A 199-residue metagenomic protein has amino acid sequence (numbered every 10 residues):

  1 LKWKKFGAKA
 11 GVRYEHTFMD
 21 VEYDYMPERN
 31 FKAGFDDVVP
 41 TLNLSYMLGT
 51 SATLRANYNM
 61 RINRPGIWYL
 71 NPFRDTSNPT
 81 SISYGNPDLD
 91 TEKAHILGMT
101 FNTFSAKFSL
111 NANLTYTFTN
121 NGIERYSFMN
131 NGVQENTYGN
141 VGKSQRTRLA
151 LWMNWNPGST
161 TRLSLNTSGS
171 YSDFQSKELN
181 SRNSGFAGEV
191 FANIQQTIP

Functional and structural regions predicted by a protein language model:
L1-R29, F35-T41, S45, T160-G169 (+1 more regions): Surface-exposed extracellular loop regions of Gram-negative outer-membrane beta-barrel proteins
L1-W3, L42-Y46, M99-T103, L114 (+2 more regions): Residues on the lipid-exposed face of transmembrane beta-strands in outer-membrane beta-barrel proteins
W3-F6, M47-S51, A94, F104-F108 (+3 more regions): Outer-membrane beta-barrel channels and translocator barrels
W3-K5, Y14-D20, Y58-R64, F73 (+3 more regions): Transmembrane beta-strands of outer-membrane beta-barrel pores
G7-K9, N43, M47, T53-N57 (+5 more regions): Membrane-spanning beta-strand positions in outer-membrane beta-barrel proteins
F18, T50-H95, Y116-G139: Surface-exposed extracellular loop regions of Gram-negative outer-membrane beta-barrel proteins, predominantly
E22-E28, D37, N78-G85, A94 (+3 more regions): Extracytoplasmic loops and strand-loop junctions of Gram-negative outer membrane beta-barrel proteins
D90, S105, S109-F191: Outer membrane beta-barrel strand-and-loop segments of large Gram-negative receptors, especially TonB-dependent
